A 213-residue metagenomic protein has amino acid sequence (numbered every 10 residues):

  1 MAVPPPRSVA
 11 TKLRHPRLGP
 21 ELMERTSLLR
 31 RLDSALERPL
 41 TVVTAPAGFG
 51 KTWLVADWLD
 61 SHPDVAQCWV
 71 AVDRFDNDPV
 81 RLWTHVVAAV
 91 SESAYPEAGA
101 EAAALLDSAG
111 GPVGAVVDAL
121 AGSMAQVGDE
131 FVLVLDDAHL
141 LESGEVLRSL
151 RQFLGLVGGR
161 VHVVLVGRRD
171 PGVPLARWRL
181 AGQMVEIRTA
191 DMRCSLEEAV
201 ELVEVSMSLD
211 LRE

Functional and structural regions predicted by a protein language model:
P4-R7, T11, H15, E24-L28 (+5 more regions): Alpha-helical sensor/transducer elements of the RecA-like P-loop NTPase core
P20, E24-S34: Pre-Walker A adenine-sensing motif
L36-E37, V127-D129, V157-R160: Short loop/turn elements that form and flank the Walker-type P-loop nucleotide-binding site in RecA-like NTPase cores
L40: Walker A (P-loop) ATP-phosphate-binding motif of ABC ATPase nucleotide-binding domains
V43: Hydrophobic anchor at the beta1->P-loop junction of P-loop NTPases
A47-F49, W53-F131, L140-E142, E186 (+1 more regions): Conserved phosphate-binding/catalytic loops and adjacent sensor/switch elements of nucleotide-binding enzymes, spanning
D136-D137: Walker B catalytic acidic pair
